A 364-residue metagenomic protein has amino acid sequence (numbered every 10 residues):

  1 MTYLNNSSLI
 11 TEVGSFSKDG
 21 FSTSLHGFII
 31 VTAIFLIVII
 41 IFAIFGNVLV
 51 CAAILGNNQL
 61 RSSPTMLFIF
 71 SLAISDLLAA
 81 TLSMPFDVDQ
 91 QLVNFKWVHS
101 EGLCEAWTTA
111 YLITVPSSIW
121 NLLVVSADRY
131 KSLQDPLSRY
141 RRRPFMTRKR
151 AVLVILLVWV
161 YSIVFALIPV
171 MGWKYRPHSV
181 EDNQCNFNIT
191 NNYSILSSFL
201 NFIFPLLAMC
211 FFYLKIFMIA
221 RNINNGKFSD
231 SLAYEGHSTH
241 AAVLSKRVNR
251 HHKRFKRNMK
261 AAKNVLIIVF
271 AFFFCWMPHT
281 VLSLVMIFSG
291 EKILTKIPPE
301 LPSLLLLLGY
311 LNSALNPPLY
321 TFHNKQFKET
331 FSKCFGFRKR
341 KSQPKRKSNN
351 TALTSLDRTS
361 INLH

Functional and structural regions predicted by a protein language model:
M1-F45: Extracellular N-terminal segment of 7TM GPCRs
M1-G20, R141, N224-A262, I267 (+1 more regions): Intrinsically disordered regulatory tails of 7TM GPCRs
E12-S22, Q91-A110, D135, R143-V154 (+1 more regions): Loop architecture of class A 7-transmembrane GPCRs
L25-A33, R61-V125, S132-R143: Extracellular TM2-ECL1-early TM3 structural module of rhodopsin-like
L36-I39, A53, L78-N94, T108 (+5 more regions): Helix-to-loop junction signature of class
A43, N121-D135, P169-W173, S198-Y234 (+2 more regions): Class A (rhodopsin-like) GPCR signature focused on the TM5-ICL3 interface and adjacent 7TM helical core
I44-L55, A80-P85, I113-L137, L156 (+2 more regions): Cytoplasm-facing ends of alpha-helical transmembrane segments in multi-pass membrane proteins
F204, A208-M209, F274, T280-S283 (+1 more regions): Seventh transmembrane helix
